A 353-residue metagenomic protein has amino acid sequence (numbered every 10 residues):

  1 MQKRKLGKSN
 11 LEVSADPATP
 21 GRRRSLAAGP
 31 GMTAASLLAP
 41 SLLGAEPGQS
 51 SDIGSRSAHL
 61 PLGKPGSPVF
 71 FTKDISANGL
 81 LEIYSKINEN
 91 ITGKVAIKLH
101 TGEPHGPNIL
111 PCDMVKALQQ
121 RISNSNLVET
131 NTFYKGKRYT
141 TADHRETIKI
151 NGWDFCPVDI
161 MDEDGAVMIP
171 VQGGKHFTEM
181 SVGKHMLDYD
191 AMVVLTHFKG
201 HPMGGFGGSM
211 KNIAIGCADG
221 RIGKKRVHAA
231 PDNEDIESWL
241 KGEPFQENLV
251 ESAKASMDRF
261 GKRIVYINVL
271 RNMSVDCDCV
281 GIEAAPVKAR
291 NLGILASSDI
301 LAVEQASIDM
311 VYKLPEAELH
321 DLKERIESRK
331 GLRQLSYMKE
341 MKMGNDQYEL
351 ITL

Functional and structural regions predicted by a protein language model:
M1-K5, I53-H59, L81-S85: A short, compositionally biased domain-edge/stem linker segment
K3-K5, D16-G21, P47-Q49: N-terminal secretory signal peptides
S9-V13: Beta-strand-turn-beta hairpins that frame and shape the catalytic cleft of phosphate-ester-processing enzymes
S14-A18, V69-T72: Active-site-proximal beta-strand elements of phosphoester/diester hydrolases
T19-T33: N-terminal secretory signal peptides and thylakoid transit peptides that target proteins across membranes
A27, A34-L38, E316: A generic secondary-structure boundary signal that marks alpha-helix termini
L38-R56: Bacterial Sec-dependent signal peptides at the C-terminal "C-region" and cleavage site
L60-K116, R121-L353: Extended, low-polarity segments enriched in aliphatic/aromatic residues
